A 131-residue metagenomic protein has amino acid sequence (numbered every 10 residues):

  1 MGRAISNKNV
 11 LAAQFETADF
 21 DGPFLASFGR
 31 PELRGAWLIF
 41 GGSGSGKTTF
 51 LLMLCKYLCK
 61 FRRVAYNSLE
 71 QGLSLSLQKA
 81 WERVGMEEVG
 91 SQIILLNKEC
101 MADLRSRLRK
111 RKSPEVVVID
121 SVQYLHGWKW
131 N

Functional and structural regions predicted by a protein language model:
M1-F15: Charged, amphipathic alpha-helical linker segments immediately N-terminal to NTP-binding catalytic cores
A4-S6, C100, W128: Helix N-terminus capping/helix-initiation residues
F15-P31: Pre-Walker A adenine-sensing motif
F24, C100-L108: Generic hydrophobic alpha-helical segments
G29, K56, R109-K110: Structural motif
L33-D103: Conserved P-loop
R34-L38, R105-N131: P-loop NTPase motor core
